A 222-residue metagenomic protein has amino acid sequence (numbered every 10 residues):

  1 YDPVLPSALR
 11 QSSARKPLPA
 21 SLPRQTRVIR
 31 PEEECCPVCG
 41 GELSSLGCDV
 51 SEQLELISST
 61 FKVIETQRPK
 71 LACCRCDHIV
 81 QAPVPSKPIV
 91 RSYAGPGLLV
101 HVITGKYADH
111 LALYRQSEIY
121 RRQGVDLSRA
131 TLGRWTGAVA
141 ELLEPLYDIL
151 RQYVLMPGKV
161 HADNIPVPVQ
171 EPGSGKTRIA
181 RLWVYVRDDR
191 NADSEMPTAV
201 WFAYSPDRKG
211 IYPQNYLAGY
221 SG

Functional and structural regions predicted by a protein language model:
Y1-P3, Q11, R15-L18, R30-E33 (+2 more regions): Gly/Pro-rich turn-and-neighbor structural signature
Y1-Y93, H161-A162: Short, flexible loop/hinge motifs at secondary-structure junctions
R15-P19, E52-L56, A82, P96-V100 (+4 more regions): General secondary-structure edge motif
P23-R30, I103, Y107, Q123: Generic amphipathic alpha-helical segments used as scaffolds and interaction surfaces in large, multi-domain proteins
G41-E42, C48, P96, S174-K176 (+1 more regions): Intrinsically disordered, low-complexity regions
S45, V63, H78-A82, S86 (+5 more regions): Conserved helix-loop functional segments at active or binding sites
F61-L113, V186-A199: Active-site-adjacent "gating/activation" loops or surface patches in catalytic cores
